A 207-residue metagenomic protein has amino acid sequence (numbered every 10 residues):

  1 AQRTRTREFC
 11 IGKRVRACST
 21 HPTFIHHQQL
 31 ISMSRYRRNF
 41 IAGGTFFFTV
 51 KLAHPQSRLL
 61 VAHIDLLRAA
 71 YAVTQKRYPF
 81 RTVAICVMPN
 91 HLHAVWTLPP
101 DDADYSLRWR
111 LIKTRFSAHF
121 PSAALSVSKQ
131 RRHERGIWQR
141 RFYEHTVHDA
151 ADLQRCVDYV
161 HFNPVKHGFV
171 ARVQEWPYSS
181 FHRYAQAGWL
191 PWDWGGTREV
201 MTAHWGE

Functional and structural regions predicted by a protein language model:
A1-E207: Short catalytic/metal-binding and nucleic-acid-binding patches
